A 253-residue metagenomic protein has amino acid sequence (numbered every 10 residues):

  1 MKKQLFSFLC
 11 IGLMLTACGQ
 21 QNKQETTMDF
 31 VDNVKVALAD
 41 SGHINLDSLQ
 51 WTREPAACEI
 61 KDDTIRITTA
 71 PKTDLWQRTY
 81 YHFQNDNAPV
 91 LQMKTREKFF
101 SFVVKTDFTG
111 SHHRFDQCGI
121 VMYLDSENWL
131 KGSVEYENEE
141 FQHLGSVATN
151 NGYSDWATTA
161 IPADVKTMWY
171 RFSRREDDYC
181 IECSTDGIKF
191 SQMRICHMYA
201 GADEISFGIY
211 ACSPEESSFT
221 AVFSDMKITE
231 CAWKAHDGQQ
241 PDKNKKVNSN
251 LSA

Functional and structural regions predicted by a protein language model:
M1-Q4: Positively charged n-region of N-terminal signal peptides that target proteins for export
F6-I11: Sec-dependent N-terminal signal peptides
L15-A17: C-terminal motif of bacterial Sec signal peptides marking the signal peptidase cleavage site
G19-Q21: Bacterial signal peptide processing site
Q24-A253: Extracellular glycan-recognition regions
